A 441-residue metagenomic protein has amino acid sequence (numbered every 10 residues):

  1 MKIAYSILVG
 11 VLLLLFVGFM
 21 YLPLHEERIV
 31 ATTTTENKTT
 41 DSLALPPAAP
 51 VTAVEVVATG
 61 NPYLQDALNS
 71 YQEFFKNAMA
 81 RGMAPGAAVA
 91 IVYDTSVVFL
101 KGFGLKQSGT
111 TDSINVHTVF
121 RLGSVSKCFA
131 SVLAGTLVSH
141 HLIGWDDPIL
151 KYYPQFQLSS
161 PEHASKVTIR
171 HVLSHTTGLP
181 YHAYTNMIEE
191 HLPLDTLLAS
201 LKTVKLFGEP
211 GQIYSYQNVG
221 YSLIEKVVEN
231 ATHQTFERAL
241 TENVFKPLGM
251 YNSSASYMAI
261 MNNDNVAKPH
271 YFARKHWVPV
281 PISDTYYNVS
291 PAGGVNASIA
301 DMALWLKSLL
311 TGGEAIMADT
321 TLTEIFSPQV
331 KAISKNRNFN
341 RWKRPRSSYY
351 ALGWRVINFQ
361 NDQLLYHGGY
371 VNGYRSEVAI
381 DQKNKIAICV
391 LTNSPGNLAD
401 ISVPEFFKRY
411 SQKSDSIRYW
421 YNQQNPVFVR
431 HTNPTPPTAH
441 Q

Functional and structural regions predicted by a protein language model:
K2-K101, E229-T232, R238-E242, K246 (+1 more regions): Catalytic loop of the DD-peptidase/beta-lactamase superfamily, centered on the K-T-G motif and neighboring
G60, L64-A67, Y71, T118 (+8 more regions): Residue-level signature of the cytosolic catalytic core of signaling kinases
D66, S70-N77, S124, F129-L133 (+13 more regions): Extracytoplasmic/secreted proteins, especially bacterial periplasmic and envelope-associated proteins
N77, D112, P180-A183: Short, solvent-exposed loop/turn elements at domain surfaces
A80-A88, T110-H171, G208-V219, S290-G293 (+1 more regions): Short active-site loop at a secondary-structure junction that contains or immediately precedes the catalytic residue(s)
K106, S159, H175, V204 (+2 more regions): Generic structural signal for alpha-helix termini and adjacent loop/cap motifs
R121-V125, L137-P180, Y184, K202-K205 (+2 more regions): Active-site helix/loop module of the DD-peptidase/beta-lactamase fold, centered on the serine-lysine SxxK catalytic
V167, A183-N262, V280-A303, T321: Catalytic-site signature segments of enzymes, centered on catalytic residues
